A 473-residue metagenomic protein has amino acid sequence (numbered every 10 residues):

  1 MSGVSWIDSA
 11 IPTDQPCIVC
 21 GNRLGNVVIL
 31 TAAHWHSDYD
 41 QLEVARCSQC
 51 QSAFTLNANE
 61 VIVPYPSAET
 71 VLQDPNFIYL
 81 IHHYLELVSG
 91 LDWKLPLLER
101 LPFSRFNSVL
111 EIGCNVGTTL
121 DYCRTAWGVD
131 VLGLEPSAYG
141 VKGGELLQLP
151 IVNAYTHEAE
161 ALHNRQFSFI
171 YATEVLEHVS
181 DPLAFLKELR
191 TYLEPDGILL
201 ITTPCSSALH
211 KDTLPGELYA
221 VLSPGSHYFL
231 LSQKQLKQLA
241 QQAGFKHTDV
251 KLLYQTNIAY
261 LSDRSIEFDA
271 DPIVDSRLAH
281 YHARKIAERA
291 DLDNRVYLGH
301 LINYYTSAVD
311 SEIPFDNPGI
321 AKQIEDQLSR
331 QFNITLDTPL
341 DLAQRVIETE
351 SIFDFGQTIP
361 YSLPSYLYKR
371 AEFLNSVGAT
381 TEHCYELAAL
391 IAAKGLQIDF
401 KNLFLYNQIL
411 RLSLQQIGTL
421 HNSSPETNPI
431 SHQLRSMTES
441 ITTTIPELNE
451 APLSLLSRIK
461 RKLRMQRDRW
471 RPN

Functional and structural regions predicted by a protein language model:
S2-T173, L252-N257, S265-E372, V377-W470: Conserved N-terminal segment of class I S-adenosyl-L-methionine
V19-N26, Q233-V250: A SAM-dependent methyltransferase catalytic signature shared across enzymes that methylate proteins
R124, S180, E194: Short conserved AdoMet
T173-S180: Short catalytic micro-motifs in class I SAM-dependent methyltransferases
L176, Y219, T248-V250: N-terminal globular core domains of eukaryotic regulatory proteins
L183-I198: A short glycine-rich, Lys/Arg-flanked "PGG" loop and its adjoining helix->strand segment in the class I
L199-L200, H247: A short hydrophobic/small-residue beta-strand
I201-F229, K234-Q235: Short, glycine-/aromatic-enriched active-site segment of Class I SAM-dependent methyltransferases
